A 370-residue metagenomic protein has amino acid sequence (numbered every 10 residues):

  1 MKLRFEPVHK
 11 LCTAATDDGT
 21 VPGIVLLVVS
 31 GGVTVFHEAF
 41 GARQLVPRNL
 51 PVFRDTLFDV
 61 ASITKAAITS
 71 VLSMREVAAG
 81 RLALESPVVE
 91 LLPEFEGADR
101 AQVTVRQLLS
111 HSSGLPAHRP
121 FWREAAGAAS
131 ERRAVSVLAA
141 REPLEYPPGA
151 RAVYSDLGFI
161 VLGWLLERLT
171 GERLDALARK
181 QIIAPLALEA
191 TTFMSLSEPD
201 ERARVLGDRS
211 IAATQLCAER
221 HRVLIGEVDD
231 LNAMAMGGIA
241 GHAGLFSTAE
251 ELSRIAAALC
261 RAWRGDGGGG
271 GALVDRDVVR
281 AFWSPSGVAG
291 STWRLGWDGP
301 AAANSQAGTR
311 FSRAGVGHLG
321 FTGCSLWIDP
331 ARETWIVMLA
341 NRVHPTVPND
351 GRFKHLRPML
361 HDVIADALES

Functional and structural regions predicted by a protein language model:
M1-F58, D230, V347: Short, conserved catalytic-motif segment at the N-terminal edge
E6-C12, G32, D59-E85, L162-E167 (+3 more regions): Active-site SXXK
D17-L27, P47-Q107, Y146-L157, A240-A243: Short active-site loop at a secondary-structure junction that contains or immediately precedes the catalytic residue(s)
V29, D329-P330: Short, acidic, Ser/Thr-enriched surface-loop or helix-capping motifs
V35, L326, E333-R342, T346: Short, well-ordered beta-strand elements
Q44, A98-R313: Short, surface-exposed loop or secondary-structure junction motifs that flank catalytic or metal-binding residues
R261, D277-S291, A302, P345-S370: Short, gly/Ser/Thr-rich active-site loops of penicillin-recognizing serine hydrolases
R313-A314, F321-I328: Short glycine-rich, acidic/polar surface loops and turns
